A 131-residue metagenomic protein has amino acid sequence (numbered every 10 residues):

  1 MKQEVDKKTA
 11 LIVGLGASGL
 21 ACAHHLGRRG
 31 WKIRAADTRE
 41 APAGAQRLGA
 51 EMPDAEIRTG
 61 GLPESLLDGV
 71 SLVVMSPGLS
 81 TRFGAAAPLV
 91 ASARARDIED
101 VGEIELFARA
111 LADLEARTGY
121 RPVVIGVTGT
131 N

Functional and structural regions predicted by a protein language model:
M1-R109: N-terminal leader/targeting and accessory segments in enzymes
A108-N131: Walker A (P-loop) phosphate-binding motif
